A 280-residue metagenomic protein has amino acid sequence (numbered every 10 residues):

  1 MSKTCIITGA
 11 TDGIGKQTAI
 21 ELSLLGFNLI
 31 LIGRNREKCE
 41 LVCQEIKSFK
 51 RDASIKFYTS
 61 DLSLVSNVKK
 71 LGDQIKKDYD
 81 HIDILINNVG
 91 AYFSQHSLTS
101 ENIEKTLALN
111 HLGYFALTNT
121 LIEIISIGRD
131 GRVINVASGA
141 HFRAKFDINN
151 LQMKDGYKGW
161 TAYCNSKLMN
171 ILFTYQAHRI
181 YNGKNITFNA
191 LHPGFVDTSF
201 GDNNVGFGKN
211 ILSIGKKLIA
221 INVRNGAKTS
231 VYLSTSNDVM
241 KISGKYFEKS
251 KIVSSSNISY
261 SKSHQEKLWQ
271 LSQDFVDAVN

Functional and structural regions predicted by a protein language model:
M1-S199, A278-V279: Rossmann-fold NAD(P)H-dependent dehydrogenase/reductase core
G13-I14, Q265-Q270, V276: Hydrophobic transmembrane alpha-helices of multi-pass solute transporters/permeases
K38-L41, K267, L271: A non-catalytic, amphipathic alpha-helix used as a structural packing/dimerization or gating element in enzyme scaffolds
V68, S166, A190, S213-S254 (+2 more regions): C-terminal helical subdomain
F146-L151, N203-F207, F247: Short, flexible, mixed-charge acidic loops at enzyme active sites
D197-I214: A glycine/serine/threonine-rich, flexible loop-to-helix segment that serves as the NAD(P) cofactor-binding "lid"
N257: Catalytic cores of secreted/periplasmic or lumenal enzymes
